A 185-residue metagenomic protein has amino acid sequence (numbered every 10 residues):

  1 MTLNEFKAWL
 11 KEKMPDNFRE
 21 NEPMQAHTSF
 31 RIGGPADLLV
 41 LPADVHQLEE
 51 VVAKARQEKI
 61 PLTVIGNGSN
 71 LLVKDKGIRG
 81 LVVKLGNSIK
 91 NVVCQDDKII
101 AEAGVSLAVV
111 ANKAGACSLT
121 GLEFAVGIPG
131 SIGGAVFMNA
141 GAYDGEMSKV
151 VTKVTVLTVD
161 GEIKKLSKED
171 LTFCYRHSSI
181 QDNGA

Functional and structural regions predicted by a protein language model:
T2-I132: Anion-binding (especially nucleotide phosphate/pyrophosphate-binding) glycine-rich loop and adjoining beta-alpha core
M24, S167-E169: Generic detection of intrinsically disordered/low-complexity segments and helix-coil linkers/edges
F30, F124, Y143, F173-Y175: Aromatic side chains
G33-G34, V40-V45, L72-K90, F137-S167 (+1 more regions): Structural signature of FAD isoalloxazine-binding scaffolds in flavoprotein oxidoreductases
T120, V150, E169-L171: Short beta-strand or tight-loop elements that sit immediately N-terminal to catalytic metal-binding acidic residues
G134-M138, F173: Short Pro/Gly-enriched beta-strand edge/turn motifs at strand-loop
E169-D182: Flexible glycine-rich active-site/ligand-binding loops centered on an Asp-His dyad
